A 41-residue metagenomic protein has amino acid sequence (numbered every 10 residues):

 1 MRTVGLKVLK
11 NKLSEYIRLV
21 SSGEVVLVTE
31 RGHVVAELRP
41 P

Functional and structural regions predicted by a protein language model:
M1-I17: Bateman/CBS regulatory modules and CBS-like beta-alpha motifs in cytosolic regions of diverse proteins
V20-S22: Short, small/polar residue-rich loop motifs at catalytic or cofactor-binding pockets
V25-P41: Short, charge-rich, low-complexity interaction segments located in flexible loops at or near secondary-structure
